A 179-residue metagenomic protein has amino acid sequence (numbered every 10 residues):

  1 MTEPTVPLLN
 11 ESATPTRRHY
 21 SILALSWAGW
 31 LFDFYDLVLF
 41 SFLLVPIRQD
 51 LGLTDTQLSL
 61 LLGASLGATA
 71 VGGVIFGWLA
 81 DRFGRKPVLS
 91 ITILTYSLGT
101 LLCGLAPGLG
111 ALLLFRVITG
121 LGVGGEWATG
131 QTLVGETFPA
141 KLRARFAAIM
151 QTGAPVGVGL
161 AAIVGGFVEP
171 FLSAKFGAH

Functional and structural regions predicted by a protein language model:
M1-H179: Transmembrane-helix signature of 12-pass secondary carriers
